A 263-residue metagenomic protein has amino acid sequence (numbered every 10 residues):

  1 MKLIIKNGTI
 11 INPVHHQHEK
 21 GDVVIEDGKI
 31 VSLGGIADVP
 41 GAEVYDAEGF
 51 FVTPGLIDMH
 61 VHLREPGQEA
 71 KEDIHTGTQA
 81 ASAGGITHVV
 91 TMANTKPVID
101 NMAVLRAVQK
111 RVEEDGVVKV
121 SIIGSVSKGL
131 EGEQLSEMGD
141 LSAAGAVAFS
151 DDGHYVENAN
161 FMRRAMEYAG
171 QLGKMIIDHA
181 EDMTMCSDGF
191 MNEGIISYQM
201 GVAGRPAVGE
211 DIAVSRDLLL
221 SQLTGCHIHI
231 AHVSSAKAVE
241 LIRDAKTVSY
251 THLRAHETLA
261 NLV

Functional and structural regions predicted by a protein language model:
M1-I4, T9-G55: Histidine-rich, glycine-flanked metal-binding segment
G8, G28, G49, H60 (+6 more regions): Divalent metal-coordination and catalytic microenvironments
E48-V112: Metal-associated gating/positioning segment near the N- to mid-region
H60-R64, H179, H232, H256: Histidine-centered divalent metal-coordination motifs
T91, D151, I230-V233: Conserved beta-strand positions
T95-R106, R111-T224, K237-L241: Histidine/acidic-residue-rich, glycine-tolerant segments that coordinate divalent metal ions
T251-T258: Conserved small/polar residues in nucleotide/adenosyl-binding loops
